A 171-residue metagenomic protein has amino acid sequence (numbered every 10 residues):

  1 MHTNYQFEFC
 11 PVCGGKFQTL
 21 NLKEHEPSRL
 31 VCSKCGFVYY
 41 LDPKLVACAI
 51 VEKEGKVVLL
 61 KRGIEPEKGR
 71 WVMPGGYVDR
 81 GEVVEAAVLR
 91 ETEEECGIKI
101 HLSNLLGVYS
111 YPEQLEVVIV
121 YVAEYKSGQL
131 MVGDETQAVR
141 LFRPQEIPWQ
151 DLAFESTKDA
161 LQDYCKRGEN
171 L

Functional and structural regions predicted by a protein language model:
M1-H2, C10-K23: Short, intrinsically disordered, charge-biased short linear motifs at domain edges
F7, R29: Residues immediately within or flanking Cys/His clusters that coordinate Zn2+ in small zinc-binding modules
G15, S33-V58, Y77: Conserved N-terminal beta-strand and adjoining loop/helix that marks the start of the Nudix/MutT-like hydrolase domain
Q18-T19, L59, L102-G107: A short linear hydrophobic-aromatic micro-motif
L20-E24, D42-L45: Short Cys/His-rich "knuckle" micro-motifs
V31, V58-L59, V72, N104 (+2 more regions): Conserved beta-strand segments that form the floor/walls of ligand-binding pockets within enzyme and binding domains
E52-E94: Conserved Nudix-box catalytic region and its N-terminal flanking loop in Nudix hydrolases and closely related
V78-D163, N170-L171: Unchanged
